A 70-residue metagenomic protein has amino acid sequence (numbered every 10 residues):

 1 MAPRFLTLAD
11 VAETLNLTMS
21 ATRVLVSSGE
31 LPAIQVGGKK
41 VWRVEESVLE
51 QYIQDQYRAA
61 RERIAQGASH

Functional and structural regions predicted by a protein language model:
M1-V24, D55: Polyanion-binding surface elements
R4, R23, R43, R58-R63: Arginine residue identity/basic-tract feature
A9, G29, E46-S47: Structural detector for helix-capping/boundary residues
A12, A33, Y57-A60: Long alpha-helical scaffolds
L15-R43: Major-groove DNA-recognition helix of helix-turn-helix-type DNA-binding domains
S47-H70: A short, Lys/Arg-enriched interface patch at domain edges and termini
